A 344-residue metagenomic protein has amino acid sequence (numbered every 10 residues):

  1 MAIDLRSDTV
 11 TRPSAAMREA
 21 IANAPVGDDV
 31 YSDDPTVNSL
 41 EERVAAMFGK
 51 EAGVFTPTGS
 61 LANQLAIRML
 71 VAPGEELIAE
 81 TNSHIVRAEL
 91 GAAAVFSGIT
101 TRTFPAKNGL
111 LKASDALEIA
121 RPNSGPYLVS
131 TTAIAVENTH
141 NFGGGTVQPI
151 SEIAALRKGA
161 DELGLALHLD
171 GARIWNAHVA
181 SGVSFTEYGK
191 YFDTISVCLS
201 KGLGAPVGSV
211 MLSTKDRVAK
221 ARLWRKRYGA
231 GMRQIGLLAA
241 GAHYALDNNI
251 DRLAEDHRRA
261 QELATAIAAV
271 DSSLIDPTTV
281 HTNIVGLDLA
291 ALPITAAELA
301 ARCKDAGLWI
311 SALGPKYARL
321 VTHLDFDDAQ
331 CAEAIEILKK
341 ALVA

Functional and structural regions predicted by a protein language model:
M1-A306, I310-F326, A334-V343: Conserved PLP-enzyme active-site core in the AAT-like
